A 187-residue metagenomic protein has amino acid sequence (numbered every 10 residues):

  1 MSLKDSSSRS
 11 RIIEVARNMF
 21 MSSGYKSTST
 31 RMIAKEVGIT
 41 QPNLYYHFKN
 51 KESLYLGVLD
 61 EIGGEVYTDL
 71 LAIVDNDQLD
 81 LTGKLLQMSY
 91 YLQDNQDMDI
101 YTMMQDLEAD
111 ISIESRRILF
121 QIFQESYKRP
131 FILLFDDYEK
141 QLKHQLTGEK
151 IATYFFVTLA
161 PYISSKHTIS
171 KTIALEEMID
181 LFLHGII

Functional and structural regions predicted by a protein language model:
M1-S6: N-terminal intrinsically disordered/low-complexity leader segments
S8-A16, I33, V58-I62, V66-D69 (+1 more regions): Generic hydrophobic, amphipathic alpha-helix propensity
R11, V15, M19-S53, G57: Helix-turn-helix
K26-S27, K140-G148: Short, charged helix-capping/linker segments at alpha-helix termini
G57, L71-M98, I151-A152: Hydrophobic alpha-helical connector segments
G83-Q87, Q93-I118: Amphipathic alpha-helical segments used for helix-helix packing
D94, R129-K140, H144, T153-I187: C-terminal peripheral helix-coil segments that are non-catalytic and often amphipathic
M98, E114-K140, E149-T153: Amphipathic alpha-helical packing segments from all-alpha helical-bundle domains
